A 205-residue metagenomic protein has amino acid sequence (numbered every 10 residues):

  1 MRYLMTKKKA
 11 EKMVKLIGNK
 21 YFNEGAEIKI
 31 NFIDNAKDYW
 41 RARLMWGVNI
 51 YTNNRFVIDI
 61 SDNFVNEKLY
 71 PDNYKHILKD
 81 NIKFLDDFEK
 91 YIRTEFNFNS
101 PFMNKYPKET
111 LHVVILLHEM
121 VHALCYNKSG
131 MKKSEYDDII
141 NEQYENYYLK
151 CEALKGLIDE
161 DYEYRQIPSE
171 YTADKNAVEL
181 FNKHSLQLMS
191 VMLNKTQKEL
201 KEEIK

Functional and structural regions predicted by a protein language model:
M1-Y106, Q187, E199-K205: A metal-dependent hydrolase signature that marks the N-terminal structural subdomain at the beginning of catalytic folds
T6, A10, V113, S169: Hydrophobic (often cysteine-bearing) scaffold residues that line and stabilize catalytic clefts of nucleotide/cofactor
L44, I115-L116: Enzymatic toxin/effector payload domains
K83-I92, K133, D137-A153: A structural motif
E89-L111, L154-P168: Intrinsically disordered, low-complexity acidic Ser/Thr-rich regulatory segments
Y106, T110-V113, E119-D137: Catalytic Zn2+-binding segment of zinc metalloproteases
I140-K205: Metalloprotease/metallohydrolase-associated module, dominated by Zn2+-dependent proteases
